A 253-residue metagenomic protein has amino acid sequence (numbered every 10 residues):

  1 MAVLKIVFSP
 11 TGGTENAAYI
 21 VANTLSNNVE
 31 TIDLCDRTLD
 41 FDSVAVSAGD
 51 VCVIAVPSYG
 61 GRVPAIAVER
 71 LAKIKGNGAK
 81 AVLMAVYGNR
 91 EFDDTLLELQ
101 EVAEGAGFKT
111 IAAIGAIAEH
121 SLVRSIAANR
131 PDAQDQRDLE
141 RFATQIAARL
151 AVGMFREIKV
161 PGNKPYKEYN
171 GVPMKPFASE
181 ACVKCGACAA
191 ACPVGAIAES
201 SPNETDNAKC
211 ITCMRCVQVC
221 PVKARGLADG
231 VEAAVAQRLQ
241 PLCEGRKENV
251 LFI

Functional and structural regions predicted by a protein language model:
A2-D36, D42-G171, A228-Q237, P241-I253: FMN-binding flavodoxin-like domain, especially the glycine-rich phosphate-binding loop
E157-P193: A mid-sequence, solvent-exposed acidic-amphipathic segment
A178, V183, A187-I211, R215-E232: Iron-sulfur cluster-binding cysteine motifs and their immediate structural context in ferredoxin-like electron-transfer
